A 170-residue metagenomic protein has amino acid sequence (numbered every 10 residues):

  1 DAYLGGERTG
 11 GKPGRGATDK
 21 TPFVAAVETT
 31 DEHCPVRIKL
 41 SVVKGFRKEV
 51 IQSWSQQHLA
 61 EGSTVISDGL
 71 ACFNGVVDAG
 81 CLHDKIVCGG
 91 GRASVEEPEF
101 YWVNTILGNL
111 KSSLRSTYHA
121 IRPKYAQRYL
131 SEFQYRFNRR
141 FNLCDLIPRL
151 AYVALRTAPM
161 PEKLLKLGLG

Functional and structural regions predicted by a protein language model:
D1-G170: Residue-level recognition of single "structural anchor" positions that define or cap local secondary structure
